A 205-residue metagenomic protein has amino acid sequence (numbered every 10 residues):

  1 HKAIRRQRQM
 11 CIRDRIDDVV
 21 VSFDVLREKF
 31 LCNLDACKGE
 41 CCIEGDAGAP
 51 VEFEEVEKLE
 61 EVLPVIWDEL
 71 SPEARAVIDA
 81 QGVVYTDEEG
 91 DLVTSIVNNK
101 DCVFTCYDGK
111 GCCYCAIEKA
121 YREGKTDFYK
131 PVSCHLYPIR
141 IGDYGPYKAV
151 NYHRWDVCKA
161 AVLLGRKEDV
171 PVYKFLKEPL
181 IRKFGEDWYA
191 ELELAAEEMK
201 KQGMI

Functional and structural regions predicted by a protein language model:
H1-I12: Single conserved hydrophobic/aromatic residue that forms the stacking wall/gate of nucleotide- or nucleobase-binding
R13-K38, I43-L70: N-terminal cysteine/histidine-rich coordination modules
I16-C32, V84-V93, N99-F104, E118-G124 (+1 more regions): Short, intrinsically disordered, charge-biased short linear motifs at domain edges
K29-G48, N99-C106, C112-E118, Y129-R140 (+1 more regions): Local cysteine-cluster metal-coordination motifs and their immediate loop/turn environment, predominantly Fe-S cluster
G45-D101: Active-site acidic/histidine clusters and adjacent loop/turn architecture that either coordinate catalytic ions
F53-P72, D127-I141, H153-A160: Short microdomains enriched in Cys/His and/or Lys/Arg
D79-Y114, A160-I205: Short flanking/linker segments adjacent to small metal-binding domains or redox-active Cys/His motifs
K125-Y129, D143-H153, K167-V170: Short conserved catalytic/interaction loops centered on acidic-Pro-aromatic/His motifs
